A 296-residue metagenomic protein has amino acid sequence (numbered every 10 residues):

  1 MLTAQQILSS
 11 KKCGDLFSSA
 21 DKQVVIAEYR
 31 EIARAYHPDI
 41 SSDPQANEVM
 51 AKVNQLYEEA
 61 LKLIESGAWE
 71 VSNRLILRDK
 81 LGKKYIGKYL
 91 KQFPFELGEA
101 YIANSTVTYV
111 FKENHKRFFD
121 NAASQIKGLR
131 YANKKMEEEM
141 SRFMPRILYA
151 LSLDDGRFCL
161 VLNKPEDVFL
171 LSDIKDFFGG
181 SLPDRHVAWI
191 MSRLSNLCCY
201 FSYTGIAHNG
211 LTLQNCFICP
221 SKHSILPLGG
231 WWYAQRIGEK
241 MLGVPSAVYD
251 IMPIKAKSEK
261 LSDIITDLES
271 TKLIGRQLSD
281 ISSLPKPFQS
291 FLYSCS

Functional and structural regions predicted by a protein language model:
M1-I40, K52-E65: N-terminal J-domain/J-like co-chaperone modules of DnaJ/Hsp40 proteins
S66-K88: Juxta-kinase regulatory segment immediately upstream of eukaryotic protein kinase catalytic domains
Q92-R146: ATP-binding glycine-rich loop module of kinase domains
M144-R185: Conserved structural core of kinase catalytic domains
I190-M191: Activation segment signature within eukaryotic-like protein kinase domains
C198-P220, L228: Catalytic-loop of the protein kinase fold
S224-S296: C-lobe/activation-segment region of protein kinase-like
